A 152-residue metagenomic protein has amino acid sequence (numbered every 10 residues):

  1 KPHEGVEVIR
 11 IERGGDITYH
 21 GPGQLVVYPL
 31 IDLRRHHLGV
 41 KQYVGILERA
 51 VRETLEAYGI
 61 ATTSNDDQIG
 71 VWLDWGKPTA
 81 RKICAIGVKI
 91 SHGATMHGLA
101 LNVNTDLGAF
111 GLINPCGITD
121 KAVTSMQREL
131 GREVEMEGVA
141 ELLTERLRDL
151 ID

Functional and structural regions predicted by a protein language model:
K1-I83, L112, E133-V134: N-terminal lobe of the biotin/lipoate ligase/transferase fold
V8, A85, V123-S125: Conserved beta-strand scaffold positions in the cores of enzyme catalytic domains, especially in NTP/NDP-utilizing
T18, H92-V103, L107: Conserved phosphate/anionic-ligand binding catalytic regions in large, soluble enzymes, centered on
L30, G87, A100-N102: Residue-level recognition of well-ordered beta-strand positions that form the cores of beta-sheet-rich folds across
L33-R35, W75, I90-H92, V103-T105 (+1 more regions): Non-catalytic surface loops within mature trypsin-like serine protease
N65, N102-N104, N114: Detector for Asparagine
W72, K89, M96, L107-D152: C-terminal accessory segment of soluble enzyme catalytic cores
I83-I90: Glycine-rich, charged/polar anion/phosphate-binding loops that engage phosphate groups from diverse ligands
